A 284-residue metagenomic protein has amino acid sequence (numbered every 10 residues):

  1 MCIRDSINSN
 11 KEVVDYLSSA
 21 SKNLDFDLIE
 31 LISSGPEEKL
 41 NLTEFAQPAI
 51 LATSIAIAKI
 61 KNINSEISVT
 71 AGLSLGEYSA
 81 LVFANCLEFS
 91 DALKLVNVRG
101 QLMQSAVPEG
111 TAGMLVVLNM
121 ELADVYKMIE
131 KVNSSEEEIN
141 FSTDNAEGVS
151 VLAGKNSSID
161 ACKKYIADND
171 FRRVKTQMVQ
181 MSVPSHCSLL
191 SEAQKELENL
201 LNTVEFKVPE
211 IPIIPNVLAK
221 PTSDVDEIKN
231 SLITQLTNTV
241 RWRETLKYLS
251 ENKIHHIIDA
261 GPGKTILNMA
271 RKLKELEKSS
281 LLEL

Functional and structural regions predicted by a protein language model:
R4-K127, H256-L284: FabD-like malonyl-/acyl-CoA
K22-F26, N85-T237: Alpha/beta catalytic cores of group-transfer enzymes, especially the acyltransferase/condensing modules of polyketide
I67, F171-R173, I254: A structural motif
S158, L200, T239, K253 (+1 more regions): NAD(P)-dependent dehydrogenase/reductase Rossmann-like domain
M178-M181, S250, E283: Short glycine-rich catalytic loops that host catalytic nucleophiles or stabilize transition states across multiple
T237-I254: A short, acidic, amphipathic alpha-helical segment used as a generic capping/interface helix at domain edges
